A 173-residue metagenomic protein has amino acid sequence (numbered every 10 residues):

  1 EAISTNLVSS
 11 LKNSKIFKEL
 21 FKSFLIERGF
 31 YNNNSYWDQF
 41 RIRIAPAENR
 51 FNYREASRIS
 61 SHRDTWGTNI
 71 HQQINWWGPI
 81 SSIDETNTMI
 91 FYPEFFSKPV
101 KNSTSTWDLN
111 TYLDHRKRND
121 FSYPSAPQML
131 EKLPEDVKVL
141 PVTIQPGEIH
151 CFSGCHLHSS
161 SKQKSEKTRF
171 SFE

Functional and structural regions predicted by a protein language model:
A2-E55, I59-Q72: Signature of the catalytic double-stranded beta-helix
Y53-S60, S82-D84, T88-F91: Glycine- and small hydrophobic-enriched segments that form the cores of compact globular domains
S60-R63, V137, H156-H158: Glycine-rich, charged/polar anion/phosphate-binding loops that engage phosphate groups from diverse ligands
N69-D84: Short, conserved beta-strand element in jelly-roll/cupin
I74, E148, F170: Residue-level detector of short, conserved catalytic/binding motifs and their immediate flanks
G78, E166-E173: A short hydrophobic beta-strand segment most commonly corresponding to one strand of the jelly-roll/cupin
T86-S153: Double-stranded beta-helix
F152, L157-S165: Short beta-strand His + acidic residue motifs that chelate non-heme Fe in jelly-roll/DSBH and cupin folds
